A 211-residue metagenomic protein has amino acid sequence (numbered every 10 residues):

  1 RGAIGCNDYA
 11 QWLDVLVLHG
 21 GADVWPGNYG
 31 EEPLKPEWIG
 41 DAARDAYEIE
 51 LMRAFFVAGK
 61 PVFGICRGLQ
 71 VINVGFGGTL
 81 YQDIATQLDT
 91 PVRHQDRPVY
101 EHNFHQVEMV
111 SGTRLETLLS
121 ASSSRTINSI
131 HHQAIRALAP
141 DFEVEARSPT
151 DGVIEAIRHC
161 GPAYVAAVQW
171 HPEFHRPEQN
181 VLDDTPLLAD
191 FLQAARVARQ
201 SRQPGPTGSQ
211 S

Functional and structural regions predicted by a protein language model:
R1-L18, A42-A58, A85, D89-S211: Amide-donor transfer/coupling interface in amidating biosynthetic enzymes
G21-V24: Short glycine-rich anion-binding loops that position phosphate/pyrophosphate groups of nucleotides and phosphorylated
P26-A43: Glycine/threonine-rich flexible loop motifs
P26-Y29, N73-G75, P177-Q179: Short glycine-/acidic-enriched loop or helix-start segments at secondary-structure transitions that form or flank
A54, V71-I72: Hydrophobic/aromatic ligand-binding patch that stacks against planar heteroaromatic rings of cofactors or nucleotides
G64, L69: Glycine-rich beta-to-alpha active-site loop
